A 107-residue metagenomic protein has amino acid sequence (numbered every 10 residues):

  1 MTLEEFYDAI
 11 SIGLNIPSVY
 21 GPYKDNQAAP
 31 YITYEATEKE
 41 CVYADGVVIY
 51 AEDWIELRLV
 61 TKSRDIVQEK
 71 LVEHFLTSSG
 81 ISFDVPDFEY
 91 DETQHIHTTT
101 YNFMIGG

Functional and structural regions predicted by a protein language model:
M1-Y43, Q68: Small/polar-rich, solvent-exposed N-terminal microdomains that initiate assembly or binding
D25-Q27, Y50, I96: A generic structural signal for short, non-catalytic loop/turn and secondary-structure boundary residues
E40-V42, W54-R58, S78-S82, G106-G107: Short, surface-exposed linear patches
A44-Y50: Short, flexible, solvent-exposed loop/turn segments with mixed acidic/basic and small polar residues
A51-S63, H97-I105: Oligomerization/assembly interface segments of phage tail-like spikes and tubes
S63-V67, L71: C-terminal basic regulatory modules in eukaryotic proteins
K70, H74-G107: Acidic-leaning, charged glycine-interspersed low-complexity segments
